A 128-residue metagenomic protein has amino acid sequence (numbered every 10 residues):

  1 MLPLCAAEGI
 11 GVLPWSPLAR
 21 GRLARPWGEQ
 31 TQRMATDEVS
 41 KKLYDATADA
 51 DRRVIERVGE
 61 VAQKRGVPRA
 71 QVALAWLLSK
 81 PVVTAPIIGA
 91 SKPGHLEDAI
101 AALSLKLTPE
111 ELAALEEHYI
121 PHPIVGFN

Functional and structural regions predicted by a protein language model:
M1-R33, P68: Aromatic-lined glycan-binding groove of carbohydrate-active enzymes
P3, A7, D49-E56, E110: Generic recognition of short, well-ordered alpha-helical interface segments
P17-L18, T36, A46-S104: Conserved short secondary-structure transition element at the edge of the structured enzyme core that lines
G28, S91-G94, I120: Flavin-dependent oxidoreductase catalytic cores
E29-D45: Glycan-binding loop/region signatures in secreted carbohydrate-active enzymes
L78, G94-K106, E110-E117, I124-N128: C-terminal amphipathic alpha-helical "assembly" element that mediates oligomerization/partner interfaces or acts as
